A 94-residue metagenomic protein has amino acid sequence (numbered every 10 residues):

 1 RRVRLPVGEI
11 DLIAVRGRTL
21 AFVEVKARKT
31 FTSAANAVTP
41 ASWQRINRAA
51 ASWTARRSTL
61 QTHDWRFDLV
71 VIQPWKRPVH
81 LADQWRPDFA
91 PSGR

Functional and structural regions predicted by a protein language model:
R1-P6: A short acidic/basic microdomain associated with nuclease active sites
V7-E9, R66: Conserved beta-strand residues within beta-sheet cores
I10-S33, V38, I46: Conserved catalytic cores of phosphodiester-cleaving nucleases, focusing on short active-site segments
T32-W65: Mid-chain, well-packed structural core segment of small domains
R57-R94: Domain-level recognition of nuclease-like catalytic cores that cleave nucleotide substrates
